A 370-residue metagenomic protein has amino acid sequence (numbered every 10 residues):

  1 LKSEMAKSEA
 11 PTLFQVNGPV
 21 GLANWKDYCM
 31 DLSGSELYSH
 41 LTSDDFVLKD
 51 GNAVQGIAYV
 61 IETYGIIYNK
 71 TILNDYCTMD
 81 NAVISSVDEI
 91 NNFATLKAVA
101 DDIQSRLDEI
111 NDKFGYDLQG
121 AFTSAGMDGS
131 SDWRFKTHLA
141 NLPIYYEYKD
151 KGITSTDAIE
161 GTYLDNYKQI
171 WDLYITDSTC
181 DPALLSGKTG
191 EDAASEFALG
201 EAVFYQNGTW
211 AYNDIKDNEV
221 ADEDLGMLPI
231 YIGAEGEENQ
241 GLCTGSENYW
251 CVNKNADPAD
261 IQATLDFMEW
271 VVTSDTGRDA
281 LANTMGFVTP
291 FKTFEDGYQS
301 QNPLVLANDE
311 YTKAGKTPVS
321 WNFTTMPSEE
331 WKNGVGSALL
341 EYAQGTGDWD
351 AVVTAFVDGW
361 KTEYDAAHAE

Functional and structural regions predicted by a protein language model:
L1-G21, L37, A234-G236, A259 (+3 more regions): Conserved N-terminal structural module of periplasmic/extracytoplasmic solute-binding proteins
Q15-N74, D112-D117, R134, D224-Y231: Hinge/lid segment of periplasmic solute-binding proteins
G51-Y59, Y64, A94-S155, A202: Extracytoplasmic/periplasmic solute-binding protein
N52, N218-G286: Extracytoplasmic/periplasmic substrate-recognition and gating elements
D80-V87, D157-I159, Y174-K188, E201 (+1 more regions): A local structural motif
I90-T95, L184-L199: Short helix-initiation/N-cap motifs at beta->coil->alpha
A100-D101, Y146, D150-G187: Glycine-centered hinge/linker elements that transmit conformational signals in sensory and ligand-binding systems
D275-D279, T289, T293-Q299, T312-E370: Conserved C-terminal helix/tail region of periplasmic/extracytoplasmic solute-binding proteins
